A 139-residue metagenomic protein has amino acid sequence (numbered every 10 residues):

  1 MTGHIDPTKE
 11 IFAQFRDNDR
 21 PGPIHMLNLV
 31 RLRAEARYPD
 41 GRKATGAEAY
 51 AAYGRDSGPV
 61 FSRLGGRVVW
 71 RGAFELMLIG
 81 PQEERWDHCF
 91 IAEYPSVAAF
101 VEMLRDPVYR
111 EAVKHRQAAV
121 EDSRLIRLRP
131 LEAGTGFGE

Functional and structural regions predicted by a protein language model:
M1-H88, P95, A99, R129-E139: Short S/T/G/P-rich N-terminal loop/turn motif that feeds into the first structured element of a domain
I91-E93, V97-E139: Short, Lys/Arg-rich amphipathic alpha-helical interaction segments that bind nucleic acids or acidic protein surfaces
